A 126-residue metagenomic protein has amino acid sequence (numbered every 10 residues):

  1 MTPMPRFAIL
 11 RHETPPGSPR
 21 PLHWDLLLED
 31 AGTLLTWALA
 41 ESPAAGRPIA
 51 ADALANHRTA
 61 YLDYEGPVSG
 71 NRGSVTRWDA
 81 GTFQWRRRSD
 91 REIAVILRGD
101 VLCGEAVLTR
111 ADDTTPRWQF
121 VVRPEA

Functional and structural regions predicted by a protein language model:
M1-A126: A charge-rich, low-complexity, intrinsically flexible signal that marks solvent-exposed coils, linkers, repeats
